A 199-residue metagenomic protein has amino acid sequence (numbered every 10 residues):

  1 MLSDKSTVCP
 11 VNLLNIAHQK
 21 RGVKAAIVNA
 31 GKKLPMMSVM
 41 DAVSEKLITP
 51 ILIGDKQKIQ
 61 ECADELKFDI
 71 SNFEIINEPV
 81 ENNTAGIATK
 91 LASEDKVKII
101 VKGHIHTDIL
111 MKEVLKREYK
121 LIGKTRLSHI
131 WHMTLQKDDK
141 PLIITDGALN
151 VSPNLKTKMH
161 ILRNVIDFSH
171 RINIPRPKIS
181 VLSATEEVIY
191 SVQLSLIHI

Functional and structural regions predicted by a protein language model:
M1-L14: Positively charged, low-complexity intrinsically disordered leader regions
K20-P35, A148-M159: Short, glycine-rich nucleotide/cofactor-binding loops
K32-L47: Histidine-anchored nucleotide/phosphate-binding helix
L47-K56: Short internal beta-strands
I70-N72, I172-I179: Flexible, glycine/charged-enriched surface loops at secondary-structure junctions
I76-D139: N-terminal glycine-rich phosphate/adenylate-binding segment common to multiple enzyme folds
D138-I172: Short, glycine-/small-residue-rich phosphate/pyrophosphate-handling segment
I197-I199: Conserved small/polar residues in nucleotide/adenosyl-binding loops
